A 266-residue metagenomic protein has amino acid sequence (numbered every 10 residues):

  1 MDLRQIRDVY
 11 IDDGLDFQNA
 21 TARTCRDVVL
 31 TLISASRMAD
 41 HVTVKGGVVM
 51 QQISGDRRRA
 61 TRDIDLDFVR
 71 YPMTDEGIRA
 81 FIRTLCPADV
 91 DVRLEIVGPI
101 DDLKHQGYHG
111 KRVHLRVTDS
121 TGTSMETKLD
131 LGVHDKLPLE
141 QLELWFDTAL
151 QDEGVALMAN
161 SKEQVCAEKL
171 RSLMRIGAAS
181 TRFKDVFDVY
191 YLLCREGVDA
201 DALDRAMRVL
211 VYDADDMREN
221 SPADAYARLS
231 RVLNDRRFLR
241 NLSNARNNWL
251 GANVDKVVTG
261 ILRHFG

Functional and structural regions predicted by a protein language model:
M1-V42, Q52-A60, I64-G266: Structured mid-to-C-terminal alpha-helical surface segments
V44-V48: Glycine-rich beta-strand-to-loop/alpha-helix junction loops that act as flexible
